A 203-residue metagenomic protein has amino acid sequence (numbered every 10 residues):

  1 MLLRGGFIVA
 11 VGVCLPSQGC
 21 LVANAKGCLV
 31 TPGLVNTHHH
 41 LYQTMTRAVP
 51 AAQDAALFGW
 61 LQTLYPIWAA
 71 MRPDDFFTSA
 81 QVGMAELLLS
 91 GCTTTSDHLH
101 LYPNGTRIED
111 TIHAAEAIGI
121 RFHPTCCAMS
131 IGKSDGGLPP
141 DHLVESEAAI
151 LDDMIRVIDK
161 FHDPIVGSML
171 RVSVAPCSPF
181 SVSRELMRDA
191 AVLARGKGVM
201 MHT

Functional and structural regions predicted by a protein language model:
M1-T31: Histidine-rich, glycine-flanked metal-binding segment
G6, G27, H38, G91 (+2 more regions): Divalent metal-coordination and catalytic microenvironments
I8, C28-L29, H39-T44, A48-V49: N-terminal hydrophobic targeting/anchoring segments and the immediately downstream early-domain regions of hydrolases
G33-T44, M200-T203: Histidine-centered catalytic micro-motifs
M45-F76, I131-E147, S168: Active-site gating loops and adjacent loop-to-helix segments of metal-dependent hydrolytic enzymes
T46, H100, C127-A128: Short, ordered loop/turn segments at secondary-structure junctions
Q53-I108, P176, F180-L186: Divalent metal-binding segments
T106-T203: Metal-coordinating catalytic core of metallo-dependent amide/deamination hydrolases
